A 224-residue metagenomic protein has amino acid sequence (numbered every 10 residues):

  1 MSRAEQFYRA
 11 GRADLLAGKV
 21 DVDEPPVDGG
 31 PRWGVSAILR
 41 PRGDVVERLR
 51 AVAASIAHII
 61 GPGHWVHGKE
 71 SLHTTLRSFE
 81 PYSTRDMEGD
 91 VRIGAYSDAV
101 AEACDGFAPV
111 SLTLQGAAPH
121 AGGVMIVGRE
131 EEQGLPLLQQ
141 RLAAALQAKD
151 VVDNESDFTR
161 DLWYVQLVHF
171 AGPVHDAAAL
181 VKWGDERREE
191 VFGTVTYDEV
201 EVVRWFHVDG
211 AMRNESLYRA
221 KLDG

Functional and structural regions predicted by a protein language model:
M1-G224: Histidine-dependent nucleotide/RNA phosphoesterase domain, centered on the 2H-phosphoesterase fold with its duplicated
